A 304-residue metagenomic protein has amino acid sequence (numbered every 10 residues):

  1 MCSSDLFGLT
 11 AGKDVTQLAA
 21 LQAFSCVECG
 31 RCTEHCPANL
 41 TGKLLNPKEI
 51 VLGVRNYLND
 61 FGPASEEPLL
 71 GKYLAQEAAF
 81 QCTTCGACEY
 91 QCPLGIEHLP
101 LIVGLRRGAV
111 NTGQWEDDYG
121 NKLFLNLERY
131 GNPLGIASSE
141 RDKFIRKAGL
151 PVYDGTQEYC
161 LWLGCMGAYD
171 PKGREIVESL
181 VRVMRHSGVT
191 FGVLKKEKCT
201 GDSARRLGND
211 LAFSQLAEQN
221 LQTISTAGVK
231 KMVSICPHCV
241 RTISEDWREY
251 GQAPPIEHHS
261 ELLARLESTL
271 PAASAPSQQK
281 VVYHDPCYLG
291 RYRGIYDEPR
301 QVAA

Functional and structural regions predicted by a protein language model:
C2-S3: Short, small-residue-biased leader/transition segments that mark boundaries at the very start of proteins
G12-A23, L45-V51, R55-G251, R265-L266: Iron-sulfur-cluster electron-transfer modules
C26, C36, C82: Short cysteine-rich clusters marking metal-coordination/redox-active sites
C29-C32, C36, C88, C92: The canonical Cys-X-X-Cys-His
D154-Y159, A275-V281: A short, charged/proline- and glycine-enriched loop that marks the coil->beta-strand transition at the N-terminal
L163, H258-S260, D285: Short, structured patches in soluble enzyme cores that scaffold and shape functional sites
Q252-S277: Short, flexible loop segments at boundaries between secondary-structure elements
S268-P271, V281-A304: Redox- and metal-dependent alpha/beta enzyme cores, enriched for Fe-S-associated oxidoreductases and cofactor-handling
